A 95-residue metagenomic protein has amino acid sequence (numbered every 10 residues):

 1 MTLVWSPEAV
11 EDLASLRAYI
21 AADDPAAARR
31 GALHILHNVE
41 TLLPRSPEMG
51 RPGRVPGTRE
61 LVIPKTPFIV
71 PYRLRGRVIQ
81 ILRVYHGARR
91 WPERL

Functional and structural regions predicted by a protein language model:
T2-T58, R94: Basic, Lys/Arg-enriched alpha-helical interface segments
E48, P67-F68: A generic local structural motif
V62-K65: A short catalytic or substrate-binding loop motif that flags glycine-/basic-rich loops and adjacent residues that bind
F68-I69, R73-L95: Enriched for short, Lys/Arg-rich terminal
